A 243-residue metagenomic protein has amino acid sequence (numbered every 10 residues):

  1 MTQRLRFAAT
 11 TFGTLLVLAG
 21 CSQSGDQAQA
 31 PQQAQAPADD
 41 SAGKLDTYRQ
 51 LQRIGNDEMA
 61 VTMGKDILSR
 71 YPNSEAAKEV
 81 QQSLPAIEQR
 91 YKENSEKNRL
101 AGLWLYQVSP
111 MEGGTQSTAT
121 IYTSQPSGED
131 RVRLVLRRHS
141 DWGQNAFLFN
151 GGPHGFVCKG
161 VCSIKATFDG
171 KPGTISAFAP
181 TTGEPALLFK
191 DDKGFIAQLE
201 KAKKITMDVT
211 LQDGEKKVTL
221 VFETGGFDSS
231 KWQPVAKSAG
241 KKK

Functional and structural regions predicted by a protein language model:
M1-T11: Bacterial N-terminal signal peptides that target proteins for export
V17-G20: C-terminal motif of bacterial Sec signal peptides marking the signal peptidase cleavage site
S22-D46, Q50-S69, N73-K243: A generic "folded-domain core" signal
